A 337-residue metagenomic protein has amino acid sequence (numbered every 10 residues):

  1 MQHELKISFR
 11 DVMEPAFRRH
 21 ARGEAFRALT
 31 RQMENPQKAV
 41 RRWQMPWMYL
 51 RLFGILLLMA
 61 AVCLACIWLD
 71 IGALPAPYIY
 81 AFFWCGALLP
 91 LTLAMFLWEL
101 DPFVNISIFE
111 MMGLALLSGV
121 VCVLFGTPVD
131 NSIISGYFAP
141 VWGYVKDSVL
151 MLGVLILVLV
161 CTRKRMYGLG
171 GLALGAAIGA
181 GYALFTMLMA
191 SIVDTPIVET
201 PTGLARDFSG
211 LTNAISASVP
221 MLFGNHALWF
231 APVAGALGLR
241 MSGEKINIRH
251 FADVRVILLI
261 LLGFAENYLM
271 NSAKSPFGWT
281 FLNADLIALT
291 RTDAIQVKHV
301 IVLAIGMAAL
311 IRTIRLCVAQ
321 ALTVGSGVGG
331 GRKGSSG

Functional and structural regions predicted by a protein language model:
M1-G337: Hydrophobic alpha-helical segments at protein termini of multi-pass membrane proteins
